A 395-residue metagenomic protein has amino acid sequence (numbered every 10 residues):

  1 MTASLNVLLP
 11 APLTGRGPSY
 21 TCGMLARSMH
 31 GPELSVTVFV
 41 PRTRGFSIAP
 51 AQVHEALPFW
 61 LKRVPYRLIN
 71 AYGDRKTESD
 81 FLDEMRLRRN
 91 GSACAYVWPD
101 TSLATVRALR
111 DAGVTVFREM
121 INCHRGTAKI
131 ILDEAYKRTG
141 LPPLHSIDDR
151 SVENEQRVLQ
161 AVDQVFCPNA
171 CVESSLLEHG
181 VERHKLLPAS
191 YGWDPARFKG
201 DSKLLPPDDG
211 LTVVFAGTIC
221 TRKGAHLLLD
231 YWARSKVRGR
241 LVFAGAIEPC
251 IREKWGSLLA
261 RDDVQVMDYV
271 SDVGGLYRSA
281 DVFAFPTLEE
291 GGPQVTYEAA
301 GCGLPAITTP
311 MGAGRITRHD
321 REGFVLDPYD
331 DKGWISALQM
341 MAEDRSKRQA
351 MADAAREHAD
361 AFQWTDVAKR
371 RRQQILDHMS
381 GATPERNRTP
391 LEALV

Functional and structural regions predicted by a protein language model:
L61-N70, V116-E153: Acceptor-binding helix/loop patch of EC 2.4 sugar-transfer enzymes, predominantly nucleotide-sugar-dependent
L159, Y269-V270, L276-A280: Short alpha-helical donor nucleotide-sugar binding micro-motif in glycosyltransferases
C171, G192: Carbohydrate-associated surface elements
G200-K223, L229-R234, V242: Conserved donor-binding/catalytic core segment of Leloir-type glycosyltransferases
R252-V270: Nucleotide-activated donor-binding/catalytic signature segment of Leloir-type glycosyltransferases, i.e., the conserved
L288: Aromatic "clamp/platform" in nucleotide-sugar-dependent glycosyltransferases that forms part of the donor/acceptor
P305-T308: Short hydrophobic beta-strand element within catalytic cores of glycosyltransferases and related nucleotide-activated
H319-D320, F324-D331, M340-R345: Conserved acidic donor-binding segment of nucleotide-sugar-dependent glycosyltransferases
